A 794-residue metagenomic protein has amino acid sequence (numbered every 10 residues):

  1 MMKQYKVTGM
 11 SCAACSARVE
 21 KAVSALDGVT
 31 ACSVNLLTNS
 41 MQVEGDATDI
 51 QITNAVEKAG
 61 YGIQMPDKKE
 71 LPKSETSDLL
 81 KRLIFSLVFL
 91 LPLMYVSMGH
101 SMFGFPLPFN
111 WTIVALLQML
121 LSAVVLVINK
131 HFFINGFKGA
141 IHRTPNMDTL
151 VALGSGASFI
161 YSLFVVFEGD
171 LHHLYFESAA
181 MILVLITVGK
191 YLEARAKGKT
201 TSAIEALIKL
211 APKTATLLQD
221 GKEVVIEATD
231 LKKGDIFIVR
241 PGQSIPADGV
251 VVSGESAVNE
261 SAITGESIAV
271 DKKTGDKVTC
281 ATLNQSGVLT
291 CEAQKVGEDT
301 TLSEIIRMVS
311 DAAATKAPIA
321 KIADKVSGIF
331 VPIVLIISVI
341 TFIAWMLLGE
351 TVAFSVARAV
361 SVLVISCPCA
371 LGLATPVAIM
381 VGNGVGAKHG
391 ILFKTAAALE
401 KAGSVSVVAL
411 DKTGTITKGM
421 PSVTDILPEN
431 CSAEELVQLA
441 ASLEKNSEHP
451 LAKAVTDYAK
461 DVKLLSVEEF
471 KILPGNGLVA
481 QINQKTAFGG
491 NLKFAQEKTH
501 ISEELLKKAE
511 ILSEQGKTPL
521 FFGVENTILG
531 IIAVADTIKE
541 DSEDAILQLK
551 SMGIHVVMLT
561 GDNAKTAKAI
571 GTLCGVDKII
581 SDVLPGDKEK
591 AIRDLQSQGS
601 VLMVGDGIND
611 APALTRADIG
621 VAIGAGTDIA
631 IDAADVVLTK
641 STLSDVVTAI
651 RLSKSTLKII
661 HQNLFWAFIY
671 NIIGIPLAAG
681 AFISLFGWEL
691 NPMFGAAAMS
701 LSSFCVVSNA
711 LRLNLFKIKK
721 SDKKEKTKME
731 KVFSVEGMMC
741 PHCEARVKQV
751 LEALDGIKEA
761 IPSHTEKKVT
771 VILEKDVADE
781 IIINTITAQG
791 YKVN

Functional and structural regions predicted by a protein language model:
M1-A115, K138, A206, K222-E223 (+3 more regions): Flexible metal-binding regulatory segments at protein termini and peripheral loops
A17, T30, I482-Q484, G516-T518 (+1 more regions): Conserved ATP-binding TGD loop and adjacent catalytic N/P-domain core of P-type ATPases
L26-I50, N54, E205-D299, A397-A440 (+3 more regions): Conserved cytosolic catalytic loops of P-type ATPases
D78-T214, K325, I426, G687-P692 (+1 more regions): Transmembrane helix-loop-helix hairpins at the membrane interface
M102-L116, I141, I160, F164 (+9 more regions): Membrane-embedded alpha-helical bundles of multi-pass transporters
E177-P241, K272, I322, V462 (+4 more regions): Juxtamembrane coupling segments of multi-pass membrane pumps/enzymes
I263, I322, A357, A370-L443 (+5 more regions): Conserved catalytic phosphorylation-site environment of P-type ATPases
V423, L427-M552, A564, V576-I592: P-type ATPase nucleotide-binding
